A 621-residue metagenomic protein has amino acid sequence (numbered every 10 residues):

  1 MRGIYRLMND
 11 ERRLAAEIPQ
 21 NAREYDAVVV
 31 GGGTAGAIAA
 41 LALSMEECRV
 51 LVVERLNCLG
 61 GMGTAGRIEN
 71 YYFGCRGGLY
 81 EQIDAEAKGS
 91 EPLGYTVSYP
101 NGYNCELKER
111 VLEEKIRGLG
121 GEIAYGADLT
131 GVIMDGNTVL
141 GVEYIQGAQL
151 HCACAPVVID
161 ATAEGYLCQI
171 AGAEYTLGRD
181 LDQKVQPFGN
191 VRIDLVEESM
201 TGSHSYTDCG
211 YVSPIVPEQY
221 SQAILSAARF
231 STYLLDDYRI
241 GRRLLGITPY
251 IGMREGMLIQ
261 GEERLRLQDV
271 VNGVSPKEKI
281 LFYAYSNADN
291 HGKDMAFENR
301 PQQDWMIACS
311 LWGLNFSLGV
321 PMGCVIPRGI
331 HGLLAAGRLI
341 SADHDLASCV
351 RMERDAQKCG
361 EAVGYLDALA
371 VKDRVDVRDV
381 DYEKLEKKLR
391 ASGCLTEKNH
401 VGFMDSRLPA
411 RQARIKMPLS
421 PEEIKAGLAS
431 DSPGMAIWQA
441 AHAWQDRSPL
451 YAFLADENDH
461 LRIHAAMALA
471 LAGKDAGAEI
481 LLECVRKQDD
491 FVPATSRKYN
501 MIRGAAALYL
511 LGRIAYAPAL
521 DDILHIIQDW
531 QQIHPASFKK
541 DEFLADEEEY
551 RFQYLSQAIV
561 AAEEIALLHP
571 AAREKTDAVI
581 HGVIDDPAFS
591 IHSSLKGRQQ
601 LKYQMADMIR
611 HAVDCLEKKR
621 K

Functional and structural regions predicted by a protein language model:
R2-M8, L14-E24, A42, C48-R49 (+5 more regions): Conserved N-terminal/central alpha/beta ligand/cofactor-binding core
G3-D10, L14, N21, I83 (+8 more regions): Flavin (FAD/FMN)-binding glycine-rich loop and adjacent Rossmann-like elements that form
G31-T34: Glycine-rich Rossmann-fold phosphate-binding loop(s) that bind the pyrophosphate of adenine dinucleotide cofactors
G36-A39: Short glycine/serine/threonine-rich phosphate/pyrophosphate-binding segments that cradle anionic phosphate groups
G136-V142: Short, hydrophobic/aromatic-rich segments at coil-to-beta transitions
R414, S430-W444, A452-A455, H460-D475 (+3 more regions): Structural detector for internal amphipathic alpha-helices that build alpha-solenoid repeat scaffolds
R414-K425, A443-A455, K474-A494, Y516-F543 (+2 more regions): Amphipathic alpha-helical scaffolding segments comprising HEAT/armadillo-like alpha-solenoid repeats
